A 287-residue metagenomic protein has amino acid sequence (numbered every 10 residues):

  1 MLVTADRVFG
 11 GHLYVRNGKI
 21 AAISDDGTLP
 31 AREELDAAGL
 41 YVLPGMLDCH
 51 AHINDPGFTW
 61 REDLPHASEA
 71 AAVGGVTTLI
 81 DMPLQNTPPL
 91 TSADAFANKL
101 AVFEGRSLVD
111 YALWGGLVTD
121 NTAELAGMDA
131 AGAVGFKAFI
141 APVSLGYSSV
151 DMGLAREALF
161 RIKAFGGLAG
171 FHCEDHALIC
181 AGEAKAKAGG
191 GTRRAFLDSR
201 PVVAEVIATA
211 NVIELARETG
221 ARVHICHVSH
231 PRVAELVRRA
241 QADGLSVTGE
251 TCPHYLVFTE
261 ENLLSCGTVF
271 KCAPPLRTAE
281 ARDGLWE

Functional and structural regions predicted by a protein language model:
M1-P30: N-terminal metal-binding scaffold of metallo-dependent hydrolase/deaminase domains
L13, G18, G39, H50 (+7 more regions): Divalent metal-coordination and catalytic microenvironments
A31-D36: Conserved beta-strand scaffold positions in the cores of enzyme catalytic domains, especially in NTP/NDP-utilizing
A37-R106: Metal-associated gating/positioning segment near the N- to mid-region
L43, S92-D110, A155-F171: Alpha-helix-loop-beta-strand connector modules within alpha/beta enzyme cores
P56, M82-L108, W114-N121, G127 (+3 more regions): Active-site loop-to-helix "anion-binding N-cap" substructures in soluble metabolic enzymes
D81, A112-G115, R222-H227: Short catalytic-loop micro-motif centered on adjacent basic/acidic residues
A123-E287: Histidine/acidic residue-rich metal-binding segments in metalloenzymes
